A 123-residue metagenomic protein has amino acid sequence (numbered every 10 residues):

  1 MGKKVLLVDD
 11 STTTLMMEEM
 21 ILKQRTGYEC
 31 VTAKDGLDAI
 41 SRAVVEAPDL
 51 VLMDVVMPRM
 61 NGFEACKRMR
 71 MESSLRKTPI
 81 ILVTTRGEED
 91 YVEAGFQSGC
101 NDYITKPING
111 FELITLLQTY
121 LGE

Functional and structural regions predicted by a protein language model:
T12-V31: Two-component/phosphorelay signaling modules centered on CheY-like receiver
T32-L50: Acidic, metal-coordinating helix/loop segments flanking the phosphotransfer/catalytic sites of two-component signaling
M57: Receiver (REC) domain active-site loop signature in two-component systems and cognate sites in sensor histidine kinases
R86-G87: Short, conserved "switch-loop" micro-motifs in signal-transduction and mechanochemical regulators
I108-L117: C-terminal output helix
